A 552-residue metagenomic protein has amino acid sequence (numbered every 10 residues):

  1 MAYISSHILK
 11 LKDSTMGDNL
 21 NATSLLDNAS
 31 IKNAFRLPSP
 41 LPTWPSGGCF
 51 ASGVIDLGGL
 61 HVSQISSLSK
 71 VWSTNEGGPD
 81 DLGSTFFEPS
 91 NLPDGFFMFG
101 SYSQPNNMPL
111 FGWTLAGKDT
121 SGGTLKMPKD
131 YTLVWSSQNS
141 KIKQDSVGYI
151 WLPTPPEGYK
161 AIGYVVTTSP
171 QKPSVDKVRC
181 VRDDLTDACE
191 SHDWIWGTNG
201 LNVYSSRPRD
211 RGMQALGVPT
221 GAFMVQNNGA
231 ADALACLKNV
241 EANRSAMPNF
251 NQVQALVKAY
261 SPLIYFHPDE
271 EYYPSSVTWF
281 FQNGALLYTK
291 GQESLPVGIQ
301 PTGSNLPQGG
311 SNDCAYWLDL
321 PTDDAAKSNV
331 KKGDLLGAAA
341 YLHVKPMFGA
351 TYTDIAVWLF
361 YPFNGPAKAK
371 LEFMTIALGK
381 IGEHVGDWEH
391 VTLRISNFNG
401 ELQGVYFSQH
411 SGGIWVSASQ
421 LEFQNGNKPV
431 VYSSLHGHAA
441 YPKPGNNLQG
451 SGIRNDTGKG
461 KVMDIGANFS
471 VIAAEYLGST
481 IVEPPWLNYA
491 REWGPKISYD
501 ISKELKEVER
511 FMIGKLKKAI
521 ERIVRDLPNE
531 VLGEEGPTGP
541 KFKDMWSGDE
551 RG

Functional and structural regions predicted by a protein language model:
H7, S14, T23, N28 (+3 more regions): Eukaryotic extended interaction platforms
I31, P40, W44, A51-D56 (+4 more regions): A domain-level signal for the mature, folded cores of soluble proteins
P42-F86, L115-G148, R179-V203: Short, flexible domain-boundary/linker segments around small modular repeats
S66-W72, P93-S103, M127-L133, I162-V165: Short, surface-exposed polybasic-aromatic patches that bind anionic ligands, especially phosphate groups
S90-G123: Acidic (E/D-rich), amphipathic helical modules within compact regulatory domains
K143-S174: Amphipathic alpha-helical packing elements
T186-D187, D193-A246: Long terminal segments
R394-F398: Short beta-strand micro-motifs enriched in acidic
